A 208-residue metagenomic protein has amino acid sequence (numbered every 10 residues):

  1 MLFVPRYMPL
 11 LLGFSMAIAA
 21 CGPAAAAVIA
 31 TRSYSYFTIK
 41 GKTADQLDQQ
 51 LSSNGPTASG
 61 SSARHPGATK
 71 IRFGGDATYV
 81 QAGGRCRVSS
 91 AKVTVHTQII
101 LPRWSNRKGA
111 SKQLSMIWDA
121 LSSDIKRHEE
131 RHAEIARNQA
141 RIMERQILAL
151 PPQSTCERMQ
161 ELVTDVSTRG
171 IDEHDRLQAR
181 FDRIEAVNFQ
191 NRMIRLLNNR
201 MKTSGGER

Functional and structural regions predicted by a protein language model:
M1-L11: Bacterial N-terminal signal peptides that target proteins for export
P9-A19: Bacterial N-terminal signal peptides
C21-A26: Sec/Tat signal peptide C-region and signal peptidase I cleavage site
I29-K108, Q153-R208: Metalloprotease/metallohydrolase-associated module, dominated by Zn2+-dependent proteases
C86, S90, H96-M143: Mid-length scaffold segments of soluble, non-membrane domains
R127, R131, I135-L148, P152 (+1 more regions): Sec-exported extracytoplasmic/periplasmic mature domains
